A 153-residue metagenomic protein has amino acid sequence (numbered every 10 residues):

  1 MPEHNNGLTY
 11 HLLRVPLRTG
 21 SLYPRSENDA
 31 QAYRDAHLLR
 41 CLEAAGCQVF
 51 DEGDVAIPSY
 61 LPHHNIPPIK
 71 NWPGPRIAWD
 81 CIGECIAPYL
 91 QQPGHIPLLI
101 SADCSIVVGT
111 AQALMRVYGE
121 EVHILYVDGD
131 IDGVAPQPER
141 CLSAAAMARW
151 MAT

Functional and structural regions predicted by a protein language model:
P2-T153: Conserved alpha-helical scaffold segments that buttress catalytic/binding sites
